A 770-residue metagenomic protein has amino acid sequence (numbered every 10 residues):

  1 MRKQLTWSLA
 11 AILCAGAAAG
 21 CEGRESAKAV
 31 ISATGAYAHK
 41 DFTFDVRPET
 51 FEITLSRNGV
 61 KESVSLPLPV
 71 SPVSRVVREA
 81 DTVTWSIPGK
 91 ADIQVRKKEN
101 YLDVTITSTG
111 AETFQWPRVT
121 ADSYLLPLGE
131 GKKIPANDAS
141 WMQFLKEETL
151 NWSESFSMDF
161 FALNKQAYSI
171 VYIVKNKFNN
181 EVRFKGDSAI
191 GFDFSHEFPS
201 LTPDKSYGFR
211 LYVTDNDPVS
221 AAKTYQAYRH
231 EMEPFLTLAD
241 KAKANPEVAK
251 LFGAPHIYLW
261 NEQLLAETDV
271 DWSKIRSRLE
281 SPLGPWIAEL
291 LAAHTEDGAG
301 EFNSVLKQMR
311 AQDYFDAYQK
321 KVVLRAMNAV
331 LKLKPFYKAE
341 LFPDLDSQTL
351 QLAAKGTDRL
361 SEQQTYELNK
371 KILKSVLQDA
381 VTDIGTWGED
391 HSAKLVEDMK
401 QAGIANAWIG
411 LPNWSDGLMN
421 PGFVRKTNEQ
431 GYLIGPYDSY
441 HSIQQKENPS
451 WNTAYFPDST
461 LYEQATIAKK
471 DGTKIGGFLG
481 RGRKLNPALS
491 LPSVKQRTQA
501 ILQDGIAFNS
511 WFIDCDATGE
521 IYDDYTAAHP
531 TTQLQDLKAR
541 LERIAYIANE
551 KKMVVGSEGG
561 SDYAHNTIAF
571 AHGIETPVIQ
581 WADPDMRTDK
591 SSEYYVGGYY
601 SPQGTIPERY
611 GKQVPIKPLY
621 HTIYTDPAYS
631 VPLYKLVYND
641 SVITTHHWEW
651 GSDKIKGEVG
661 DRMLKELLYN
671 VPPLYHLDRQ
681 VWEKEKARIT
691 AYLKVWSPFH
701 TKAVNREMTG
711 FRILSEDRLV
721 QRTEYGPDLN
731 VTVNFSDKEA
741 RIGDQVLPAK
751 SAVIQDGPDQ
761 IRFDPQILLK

Functional and structural regions predicted by a protein language model:
M1-S8: Bacterial N-terminal signal peptides that target proteins for export
L9-C14: Hydrophobic helical h-region of N-terminal Sec-dependent signal peptides in bacterial secretory/periplasmic proteins
A17-G20: C-terminal motif of bacterial Sec signal peptides marking the signal peptidase cleavage site
E22-S26: Bacterial lipoprotein signal-peptidase II cleavage site
A27-N406, K426-I434, D438-Y440, V555 (+3 more regions): Carbohydrate-recognition beta-sandwich/jelly-roll modules in extracellular/periplasmic carbohydrate-active proteins
V46-I53, I190-V219, T268-D269, S273 (+8 more regions): Active-site-proximal substrate-binding groove within the catalytic cores of carbohydrate-active enzymes
I409-G417: Conserved short loop/turn motifs at secondary-structure junctions
M419-G422, Y432-S490: Substrate-binding/active-site clefts of carbohydrate-active enzymes
